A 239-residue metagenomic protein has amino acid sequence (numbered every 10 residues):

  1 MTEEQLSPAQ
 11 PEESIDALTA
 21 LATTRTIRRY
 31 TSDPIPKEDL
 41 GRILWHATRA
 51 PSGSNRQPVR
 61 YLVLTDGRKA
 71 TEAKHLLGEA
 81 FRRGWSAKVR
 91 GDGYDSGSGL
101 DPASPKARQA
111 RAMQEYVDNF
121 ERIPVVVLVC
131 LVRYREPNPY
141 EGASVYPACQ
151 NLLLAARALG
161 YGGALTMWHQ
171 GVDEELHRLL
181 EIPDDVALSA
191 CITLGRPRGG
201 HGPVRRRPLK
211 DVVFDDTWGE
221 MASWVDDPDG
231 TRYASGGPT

Functional and structural regions predicted by a protein language model:
E3-E13, S189-T239: C-terminal helix-cap and adjacent tail motif
D16-D33: Generic N-terminal amphipathic, Lys/Arg-enriched alpha-helix
A20, V126-L128, C191-T193: Conserved hydrophobic/aromatic beta-strand scaffold that supports enzyme active sites
I43-T48, V125-L179: Small-aliphatic-rich amphipathic alpha-helix that forms the alpha element of a beta-alpha
R49-R56: Glycine-rich phosphate/pyrophosphate-binding beta-alpha loops
R56-P58, F120-P124, A187: Short connector loops at helix/strand junctions that flank enzyme active sites, especially segments positioning acidic
V63-A143: Glycine/small-residue-rich phosphate/adenosyl-binding loop
R82-S96, L180-R205: A glycine-rich helix N-cap at a beta->alpha junction
